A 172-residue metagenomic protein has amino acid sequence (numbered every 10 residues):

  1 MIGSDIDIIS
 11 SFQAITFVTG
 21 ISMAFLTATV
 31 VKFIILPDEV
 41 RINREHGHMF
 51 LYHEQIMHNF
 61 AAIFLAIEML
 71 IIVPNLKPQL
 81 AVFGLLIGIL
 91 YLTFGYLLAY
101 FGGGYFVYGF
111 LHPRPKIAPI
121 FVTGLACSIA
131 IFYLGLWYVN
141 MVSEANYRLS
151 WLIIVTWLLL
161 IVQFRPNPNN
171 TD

Functional and structural regions predicted by a protein language model:
M1-G20, V40-R44, M69-F83, F110-P113 (+2 more regions): Helix-loop boundary elements of multi-pass alpha-helical membrane proteins
T16-Q55: Hydrophobic, well-structured mid-protein blocks that either form specific transmembrane helices
F17-G20, A24, M57, A61 (+3 more regions): Hydrophobic alpha-helical transmembrane segments of polytopic
G20-I34, F60-I67, Y91-F94: Membrane-embedded alpha-helical transmembrane segments of multi-pass integral membrane proteins
L26-R41, T93-G109, F164-N170: C-terminal ends of transmembrane alpha-helices and the immediately adjacent extracellular/lumenal or cytosolic loop
V30, I34, I67-L70, F94 (+2 more regions): Membrane-water interface at transmembrane helix exits
F50-A62, P119-G124: Membrane-interface loop-to-helix entry segments
G102-T171: Membrane-interface transmembrane-helix boundary segments in multi-pass integral membrane proteins
